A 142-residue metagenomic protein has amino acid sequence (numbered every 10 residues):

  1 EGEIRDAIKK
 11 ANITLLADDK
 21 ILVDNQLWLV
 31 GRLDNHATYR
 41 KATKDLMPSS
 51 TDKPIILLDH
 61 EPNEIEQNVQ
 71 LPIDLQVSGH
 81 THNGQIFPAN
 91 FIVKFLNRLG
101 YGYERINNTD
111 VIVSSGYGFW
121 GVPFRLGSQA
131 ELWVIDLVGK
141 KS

Functional and structural regions predicted by a protein language model:
E1-S142: Soluble catalytic domains of enzymes that build or remodel membrane lipids, polysaccharides, and related
